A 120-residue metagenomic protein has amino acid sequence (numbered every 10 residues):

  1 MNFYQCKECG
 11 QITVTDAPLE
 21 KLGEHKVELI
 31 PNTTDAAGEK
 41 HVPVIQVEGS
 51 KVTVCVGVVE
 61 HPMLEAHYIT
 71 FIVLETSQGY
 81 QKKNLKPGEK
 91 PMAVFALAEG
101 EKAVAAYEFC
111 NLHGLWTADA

Functional and structural regions predicted by a protein language model:
F3, P18, Y107: Residues immediately within or flanking Cys/His clusters that coordinate Zn2+ in small zinc-binding modules
C6-C9, E20-E24, C110: Short cysteine-rich clusters marking metal-coordination/redox-active sites
T15-K51: Transition segment at domain starts
V56-L64: Short amphipathic, basic-aromatic surface patches that mediate peripheral association with negatively charged
Y68-Q78: Extended low-complexity, serine/threonine- and proline-enriched intrinsically disordered segments
P91-F95: Short strand-edge motifs at loop-to-beta-strand transitions and within beta-strands of extracellular beta-rich domains
L97-A103: Surface-exposed, short loops/turns at beta-strand junctions within beta-sandwich domains
N111-A118: Short acidic/polar inter-strand loop motif in beta-rich domains
